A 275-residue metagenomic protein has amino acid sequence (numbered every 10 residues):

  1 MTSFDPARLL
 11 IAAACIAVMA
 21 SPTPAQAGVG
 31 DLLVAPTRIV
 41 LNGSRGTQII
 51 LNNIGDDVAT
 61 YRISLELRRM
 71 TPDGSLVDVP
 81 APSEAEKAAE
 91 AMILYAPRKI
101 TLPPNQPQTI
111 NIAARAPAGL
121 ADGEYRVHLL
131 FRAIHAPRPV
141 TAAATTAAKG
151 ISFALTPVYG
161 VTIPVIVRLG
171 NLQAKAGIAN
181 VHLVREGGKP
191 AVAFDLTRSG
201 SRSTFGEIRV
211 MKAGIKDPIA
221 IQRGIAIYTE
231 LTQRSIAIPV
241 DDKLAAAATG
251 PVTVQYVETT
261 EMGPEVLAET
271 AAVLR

Functional and structural regions predicted by a protein language model:
M1-A12, S21: Bacterial N-terminal signal peptides that target proteins for export
I16-A25: C-terminal segment of classical bacterial N-terminal signal peptides
A27-D57, K99, K175-K189, T197: Beta-sheet-dominated interaction scaffolds and their linkers
N42-Q48, Q108-T109, A121-H128, G188-V192: Short, solvent-exposed loop/turn segments enriched in Ser/Thr/Gly
D56-D57, Y61-K87, R132, T197 (+1 more regions): Short acidic, flexible loop segments centered on an aromatic residue
A81-A118, P218-A245: Intrinsically disordered, low-complexity Pro/Gly/Ser/Thr-rich segments with frequent PxxP/GP/PP motifs and embedded
R115-I166, A246-R275: Terminal connector regions
V184-R275: Intrinsically disordered, low-complexity segments enriched in serine, threonine, and glycine
